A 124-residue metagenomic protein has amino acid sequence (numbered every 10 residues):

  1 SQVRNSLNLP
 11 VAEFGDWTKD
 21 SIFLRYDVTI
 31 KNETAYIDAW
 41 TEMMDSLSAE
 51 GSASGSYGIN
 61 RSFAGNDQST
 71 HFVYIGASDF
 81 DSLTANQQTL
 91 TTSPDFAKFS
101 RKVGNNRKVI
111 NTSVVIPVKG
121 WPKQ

Functional and structural regions predicted by a protein language model:
S1-A97, K102-Q124: Short S/T/G/P-rich N-terminal loop/turn motif that feeds into the first structured element of a domain
